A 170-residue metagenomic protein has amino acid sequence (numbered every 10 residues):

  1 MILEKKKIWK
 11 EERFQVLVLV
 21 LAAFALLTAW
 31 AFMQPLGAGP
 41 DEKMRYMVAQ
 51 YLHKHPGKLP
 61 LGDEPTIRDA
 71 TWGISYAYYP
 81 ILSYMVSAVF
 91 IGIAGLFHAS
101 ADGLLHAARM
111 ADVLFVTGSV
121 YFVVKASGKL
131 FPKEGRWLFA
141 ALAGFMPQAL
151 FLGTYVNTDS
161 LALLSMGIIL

Functional and structural regions predicted by a protein language model:
M1-K10: Short, Lys/Arg-rich, polar N-terminal cytosolic tail immediately upstream of the first transmembrane signal-anchor
E11-K43, Q50-D63, I67-T71: Transmembrane signal-anchor helices characteristic of membrane glycosylation enzymes that use polyprenol
F14, F97-D102, V123-F145, L163-L164: Transmembrane-helix signature of polytopic, membrane-embedded enzymes that assemble or transfer cell-envelope glycans
L19-A22, A108-D112, F139, T158: Alpha-helical transmembrane segments of multi-pass integral membrane proteins
M47-Q50, T71-A99, H106: Short hydrophobic/aromatic helix or loop-helix immediately within or flanking a transmembrane segment in polytopic
Y51, V116, T158, A162-L170: Hydrophobic core segments of transmembrane alpha-helices in multi-pass, intramembrane catalytic enzymes
H106-L130, I168: Transmembrane-helix motifs of polytopic, lipid-linked glycan transferases
Q148-L161: Short acidic/glycine- and proline-prone juxtamembrane loop motifs at membrane-interface regions of multi-pass membrane
